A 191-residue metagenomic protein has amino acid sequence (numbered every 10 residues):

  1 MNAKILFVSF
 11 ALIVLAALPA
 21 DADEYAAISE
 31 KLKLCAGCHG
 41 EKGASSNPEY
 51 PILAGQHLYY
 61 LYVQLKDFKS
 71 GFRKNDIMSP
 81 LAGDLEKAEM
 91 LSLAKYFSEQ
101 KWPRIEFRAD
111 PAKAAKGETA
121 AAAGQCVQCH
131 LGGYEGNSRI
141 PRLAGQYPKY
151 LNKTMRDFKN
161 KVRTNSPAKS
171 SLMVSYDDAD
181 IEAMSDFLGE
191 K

Functional and structural regions predicted by a protein language model:
M1-F7: Bacterial N-terminal signal peptides that target proteins for export
V8-A16: Bacterial N-terminal signal peptides
A22-A44, I105, A109-G132, Y147: Sequence/structural segment immediately N-terminal to covalent heme-attachment motifs in c-type and related
I28, G43-K74, S79-D84, E118 (+3 more regions): Gly/Gly-Pro-rich "capping" loops immediately C-terminal to redox-active cysteine motifs in periplasmic/lumenal
F68, Y96-F97, A121, F158 (+1 more regions): Conserved hydrophobic/aromatic "anchor" residues that stabilize well-ordered secondary structure elements
G83-I105, K149, V174-K191: C-terminal capping alpha-helices of c-type cytochrome domains
